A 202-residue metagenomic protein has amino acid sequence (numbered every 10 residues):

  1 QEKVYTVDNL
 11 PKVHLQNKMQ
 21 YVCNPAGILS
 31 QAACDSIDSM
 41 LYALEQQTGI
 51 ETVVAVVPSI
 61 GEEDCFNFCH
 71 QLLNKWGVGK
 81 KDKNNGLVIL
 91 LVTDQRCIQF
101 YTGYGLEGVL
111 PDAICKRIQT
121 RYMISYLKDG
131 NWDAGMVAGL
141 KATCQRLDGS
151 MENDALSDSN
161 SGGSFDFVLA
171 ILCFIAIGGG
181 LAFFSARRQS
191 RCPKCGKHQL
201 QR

Functional and structural regions predicted by a protein language model:
E2-F165, H198-Q201: Folded, non-transmembrane soluble domains that reside on the lumenal/extracytoplasmic side of membranes
E152-H198: Alpha-helical transmembrane anchor segments and their immediate juxtamembrane flanks, especially terminal single-pass
